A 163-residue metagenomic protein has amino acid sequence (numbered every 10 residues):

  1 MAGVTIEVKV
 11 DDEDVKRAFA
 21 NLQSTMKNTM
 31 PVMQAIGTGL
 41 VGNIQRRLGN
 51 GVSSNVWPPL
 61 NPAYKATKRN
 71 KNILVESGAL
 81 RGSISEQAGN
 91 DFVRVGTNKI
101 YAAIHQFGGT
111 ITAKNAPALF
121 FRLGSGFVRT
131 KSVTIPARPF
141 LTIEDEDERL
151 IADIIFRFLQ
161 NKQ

Functional and structural regions predicted by a protein language model:
M1-Q163: Short, Lys/Arg-rich flexible segments
